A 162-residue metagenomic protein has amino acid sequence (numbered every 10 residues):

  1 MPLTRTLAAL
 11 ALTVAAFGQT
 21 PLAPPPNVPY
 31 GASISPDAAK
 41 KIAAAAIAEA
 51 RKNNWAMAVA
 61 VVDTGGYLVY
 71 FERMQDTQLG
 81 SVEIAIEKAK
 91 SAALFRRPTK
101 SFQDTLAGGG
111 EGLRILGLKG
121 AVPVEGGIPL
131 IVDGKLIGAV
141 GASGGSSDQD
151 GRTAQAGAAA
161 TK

Functional and structural regions predicted by a protein language model:
M1-P2: N-terminal secretory signal peptides that target proteins for export/translocation
R5-G18: Bacterial N-terminal signal peptides
Q19-K162: Flexible, solvent-exposed loop/hinge segments and secondary-structure transition points
